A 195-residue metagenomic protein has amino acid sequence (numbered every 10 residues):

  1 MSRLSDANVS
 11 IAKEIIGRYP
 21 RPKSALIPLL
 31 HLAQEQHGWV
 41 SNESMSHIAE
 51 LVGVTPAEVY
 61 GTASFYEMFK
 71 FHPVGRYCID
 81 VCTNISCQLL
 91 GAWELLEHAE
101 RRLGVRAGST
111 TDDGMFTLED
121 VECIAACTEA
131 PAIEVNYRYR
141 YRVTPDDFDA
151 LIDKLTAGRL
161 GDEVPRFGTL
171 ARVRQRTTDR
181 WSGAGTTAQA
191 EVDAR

Functional and structural regions predicted by a protein language model:
M1-R195: Signature of N-terminal electron-transfer/Fe-S-associated modules in redox systems
